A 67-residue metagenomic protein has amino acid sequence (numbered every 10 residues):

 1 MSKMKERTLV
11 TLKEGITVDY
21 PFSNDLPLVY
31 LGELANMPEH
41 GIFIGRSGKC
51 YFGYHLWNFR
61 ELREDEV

Functional and structural regions predicted by a protein language model:
M1-R7: N-terminal helix-cap/turn-to-beta initiation motif at the start of protein domains
E6, L12-E14, R63: Generic short amphipathic/hydrophobic targeting helices enriched at N-termini, encompassing Sec-type signal peptides
T11-N24: Beta-loop motif signature
F22-A35: Conserved beta-strand/loop element in small beta-rich adapter and peptidoglycan-binding domains
E39-I42: Short aromatic-glycine-enriched beta-strand elements
I44-V67: Intrinsically disordered, low-complexity, charged/polar segments
